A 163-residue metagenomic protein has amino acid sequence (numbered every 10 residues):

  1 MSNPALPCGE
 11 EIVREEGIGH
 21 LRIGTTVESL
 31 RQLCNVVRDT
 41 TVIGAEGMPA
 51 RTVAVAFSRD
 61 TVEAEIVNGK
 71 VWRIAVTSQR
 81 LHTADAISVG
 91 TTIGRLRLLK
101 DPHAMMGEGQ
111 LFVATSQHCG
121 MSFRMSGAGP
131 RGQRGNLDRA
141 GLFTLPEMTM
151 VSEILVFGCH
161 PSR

Functional and structural regions predicted by a protein language model:
M1-Q110, Q117-H118, L137-R163: Short helix/turn-capping signatures at newly exposed starts of structured segments
R124-G127: Positively charged
P130-L137: Short, solvent-exposed loop/beta-turn-alpha elements that line the ligand-binding surface or hinge of extracytoplasmic
